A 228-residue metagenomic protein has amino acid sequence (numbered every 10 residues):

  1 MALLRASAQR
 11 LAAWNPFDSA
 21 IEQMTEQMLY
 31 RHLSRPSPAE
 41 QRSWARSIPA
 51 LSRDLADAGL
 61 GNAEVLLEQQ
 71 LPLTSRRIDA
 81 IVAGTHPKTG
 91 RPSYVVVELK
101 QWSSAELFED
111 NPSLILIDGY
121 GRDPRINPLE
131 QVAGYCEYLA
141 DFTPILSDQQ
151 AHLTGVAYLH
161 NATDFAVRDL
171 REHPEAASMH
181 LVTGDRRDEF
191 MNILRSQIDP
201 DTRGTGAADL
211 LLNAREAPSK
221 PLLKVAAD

Functional and structural regions predicted by a protein language model:
M1-L212: Accessory nucleic-acid engagement/destabilization modules that flank
R215-D228: Conserved adenine-nucleotide phosphate-binding loops and their immediately adjacent elements
